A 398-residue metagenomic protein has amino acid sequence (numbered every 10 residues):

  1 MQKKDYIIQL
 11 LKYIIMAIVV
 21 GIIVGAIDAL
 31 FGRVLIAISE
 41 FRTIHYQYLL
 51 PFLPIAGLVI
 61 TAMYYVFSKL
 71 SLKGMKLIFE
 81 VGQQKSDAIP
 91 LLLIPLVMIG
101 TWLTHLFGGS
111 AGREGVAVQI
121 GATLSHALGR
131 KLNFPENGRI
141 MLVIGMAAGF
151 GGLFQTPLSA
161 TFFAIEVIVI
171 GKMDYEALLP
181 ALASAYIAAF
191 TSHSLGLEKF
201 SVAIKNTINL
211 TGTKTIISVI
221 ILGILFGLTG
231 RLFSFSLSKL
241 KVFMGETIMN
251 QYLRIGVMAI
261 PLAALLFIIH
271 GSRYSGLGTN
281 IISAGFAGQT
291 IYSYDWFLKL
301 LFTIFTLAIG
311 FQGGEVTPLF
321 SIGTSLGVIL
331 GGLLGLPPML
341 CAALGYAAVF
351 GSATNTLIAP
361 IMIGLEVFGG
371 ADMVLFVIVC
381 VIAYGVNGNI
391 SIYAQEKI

Functional and structural regions predicted by a protein language model:
M1-I398: Alpha-helical transmembrane segments and immediately membrane-proximal extracytoplasmic
